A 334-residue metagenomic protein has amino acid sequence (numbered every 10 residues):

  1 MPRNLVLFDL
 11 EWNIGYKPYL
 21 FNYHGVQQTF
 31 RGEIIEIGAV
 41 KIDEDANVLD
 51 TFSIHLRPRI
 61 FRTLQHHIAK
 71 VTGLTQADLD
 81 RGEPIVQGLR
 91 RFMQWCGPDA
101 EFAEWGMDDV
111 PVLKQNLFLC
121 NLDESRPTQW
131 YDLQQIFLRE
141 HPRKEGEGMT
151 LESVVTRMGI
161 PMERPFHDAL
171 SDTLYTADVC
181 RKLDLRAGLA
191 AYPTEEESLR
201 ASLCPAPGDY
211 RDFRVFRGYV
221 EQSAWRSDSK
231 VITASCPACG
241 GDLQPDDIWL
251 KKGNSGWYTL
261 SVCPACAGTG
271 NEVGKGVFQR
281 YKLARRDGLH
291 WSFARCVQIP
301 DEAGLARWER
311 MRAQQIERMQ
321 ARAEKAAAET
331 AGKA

Functional and structural regions predicted by a protein language model:
P2-P111, N271-M311: Conserved non-catalytic scaffold segment of RNase H-like nuclease domains
E11, E36, E44, E83 (+12 more regions): Glutamate identity and glutamate-enriched acidic tracts
P18, D80, T128, P165-F166 (+1 more regions): Short loop/turn and capping residues at structural boundaries
V26, T75, L79, A100 (+4 more regions): A general structural-boundary detector
R31-I37, K41-T72, M93-Y219, L283-D287: Metal-dependent phosphoesterase core characteristic of DEDDh/y 3'-5' exonuclease domains
L74, L122, I160, G241-D242 (+1 more regions): Short aromatic/hydrophobic-glycine micro-motifs
G88, L174, S255: Short Asp/Glu-rich motifs
K182-A334: Acidic two-metal-ion nuclease catalytic site recognized across multiple nuclease folds, prominently DnaQ/RNase D-T
